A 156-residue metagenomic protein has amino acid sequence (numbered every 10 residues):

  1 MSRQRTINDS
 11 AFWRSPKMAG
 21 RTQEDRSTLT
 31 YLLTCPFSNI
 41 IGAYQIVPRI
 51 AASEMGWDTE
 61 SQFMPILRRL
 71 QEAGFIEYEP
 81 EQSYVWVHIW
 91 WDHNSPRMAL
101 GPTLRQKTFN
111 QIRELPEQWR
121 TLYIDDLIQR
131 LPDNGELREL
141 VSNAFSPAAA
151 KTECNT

Functional and structural regions predicted by a protein language model:
M1-P80, W91-G135, E139-T156: Positively charged, structured surface patches that bind polyanionic biopolymers
S83-I89: Minor-groove-contacting beta-hairpin "wing" of winged helix-turn-helix DNA-binding domains
